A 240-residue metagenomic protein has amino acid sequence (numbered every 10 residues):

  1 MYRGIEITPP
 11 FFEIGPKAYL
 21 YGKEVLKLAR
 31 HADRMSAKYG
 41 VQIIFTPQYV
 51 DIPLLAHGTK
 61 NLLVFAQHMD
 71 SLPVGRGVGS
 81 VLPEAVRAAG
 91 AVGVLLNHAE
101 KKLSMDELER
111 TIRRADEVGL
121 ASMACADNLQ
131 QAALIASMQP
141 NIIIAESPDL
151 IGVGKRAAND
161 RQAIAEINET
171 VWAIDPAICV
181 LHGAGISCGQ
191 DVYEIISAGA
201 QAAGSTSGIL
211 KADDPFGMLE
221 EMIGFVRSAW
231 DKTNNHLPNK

Functional and structural regions predicted by a protein language model:
M1-V81, S122, A132-P140, E220 (+1 more regions): Conserved N-terminal beta1-alpha1 strand-loop-helix module at the mouth
K17, V92-L103, I142-K155, A198-L219: Glycine-rich phosphate-binding active-site loops on the catalytic face of alpha/beta enzymes
G58-V64, R87-V94, E117, M138-I144 (+1 more regions): Glycine-enriched alpha-helix->loop->beta-strand junction motifs that scaffold or abut catalytic
T59-A115: Glycine/small-residue-rich loop that forms an oxyanion/phosphate-binding "nest" at active or ligand-binding sites
Q67-S71, G75-G77, S104-D106, A124-L129 (+1 more regions): Glycine-rich beta-to-alpha transition loops that act as phosphate-gripper elements at the mouths of alpha/beta enzyme
L95-T170, I174-D175: Conserved anion-binding
T111-E117, R156-Q162, G208-N239: C-terminal helical cap(s) of enzyme catalytic domains, especially alpha/beta-barrels
D127-Q139, G185-A203: Catalytic cores of alpha/beta
